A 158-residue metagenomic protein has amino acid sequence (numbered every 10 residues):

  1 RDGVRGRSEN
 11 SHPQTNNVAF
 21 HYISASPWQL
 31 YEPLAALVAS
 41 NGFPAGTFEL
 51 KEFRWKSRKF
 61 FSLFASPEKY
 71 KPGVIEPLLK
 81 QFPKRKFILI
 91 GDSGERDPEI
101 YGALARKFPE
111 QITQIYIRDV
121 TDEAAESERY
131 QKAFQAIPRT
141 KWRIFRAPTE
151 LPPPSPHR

Functional and structural regions predicted by a protein language model:
D2-T15: Intrinsic disorder/low-complexity segments
H12-L30: Extended, H/D-rich, highly charged conserved domains that either
S26-R158: C-terminal cap/substrate-recognition subdomain and adjoining C-terminal extension of metal-dependent phosphatase-like
